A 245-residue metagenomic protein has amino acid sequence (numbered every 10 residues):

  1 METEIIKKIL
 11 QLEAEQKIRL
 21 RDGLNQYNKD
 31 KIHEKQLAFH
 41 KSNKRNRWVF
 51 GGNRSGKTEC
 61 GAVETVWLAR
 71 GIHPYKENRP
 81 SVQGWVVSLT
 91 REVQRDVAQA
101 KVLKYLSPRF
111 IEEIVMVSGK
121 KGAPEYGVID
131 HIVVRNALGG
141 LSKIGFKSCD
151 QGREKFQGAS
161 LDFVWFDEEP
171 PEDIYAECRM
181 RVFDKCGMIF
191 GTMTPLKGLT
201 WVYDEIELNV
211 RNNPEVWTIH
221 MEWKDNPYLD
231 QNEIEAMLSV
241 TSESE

Functional and structural regions predicted by a protein language model:
M1-E245: Phosphate/NTP-binding elements of NTP-utilizing enzymes
